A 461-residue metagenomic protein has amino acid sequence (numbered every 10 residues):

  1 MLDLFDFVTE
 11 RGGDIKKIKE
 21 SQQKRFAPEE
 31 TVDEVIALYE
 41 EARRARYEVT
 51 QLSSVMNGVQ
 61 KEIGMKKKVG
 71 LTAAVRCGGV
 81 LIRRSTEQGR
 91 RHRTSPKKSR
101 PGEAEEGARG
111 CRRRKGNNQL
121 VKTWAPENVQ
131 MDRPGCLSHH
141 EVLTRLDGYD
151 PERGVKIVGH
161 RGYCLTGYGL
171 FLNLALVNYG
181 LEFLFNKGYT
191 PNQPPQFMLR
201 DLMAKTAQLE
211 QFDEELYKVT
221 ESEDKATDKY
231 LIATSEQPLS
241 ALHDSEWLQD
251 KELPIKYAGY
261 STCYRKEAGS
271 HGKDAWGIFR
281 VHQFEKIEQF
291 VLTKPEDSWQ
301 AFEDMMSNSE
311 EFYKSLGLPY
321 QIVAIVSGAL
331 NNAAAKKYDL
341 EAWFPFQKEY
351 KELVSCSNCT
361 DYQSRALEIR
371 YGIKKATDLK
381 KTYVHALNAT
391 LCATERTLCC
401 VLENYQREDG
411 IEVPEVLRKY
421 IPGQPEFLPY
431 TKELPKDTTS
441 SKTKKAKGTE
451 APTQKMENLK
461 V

Functional and structural regions predicted by a protein language model:
M1-Q130, T144, G148: N-terminal alpha-helical targeting/anchoring segments
P28, T123-V461: TRNA-recognition modules of translation machinery and tRNA-sensing kinases, especially anticodon-binding
